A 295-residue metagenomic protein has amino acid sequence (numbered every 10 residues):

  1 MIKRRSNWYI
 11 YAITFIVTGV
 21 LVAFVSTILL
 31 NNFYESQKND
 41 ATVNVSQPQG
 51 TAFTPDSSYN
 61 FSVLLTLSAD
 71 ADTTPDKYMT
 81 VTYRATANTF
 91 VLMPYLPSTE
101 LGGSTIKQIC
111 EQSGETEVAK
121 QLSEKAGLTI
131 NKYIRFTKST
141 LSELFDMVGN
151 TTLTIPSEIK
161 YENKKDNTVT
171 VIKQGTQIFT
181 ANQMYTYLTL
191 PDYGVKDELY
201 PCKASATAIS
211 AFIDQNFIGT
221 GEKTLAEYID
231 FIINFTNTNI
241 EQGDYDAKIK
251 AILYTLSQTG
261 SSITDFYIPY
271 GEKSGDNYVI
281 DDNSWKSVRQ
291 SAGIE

Functional and structural regions predicted by a protein language model:
I2-M93: Entry/capping segment at the start of metal-dependent catalytic domains with acidic active-site entry clusters
P48, S62-L64, D70-T74, R84-T105 (+1 more regions): C-terminal solvent-exposed extensions
P48-T51, Y59-A69, D76-T80, S104-S123 (+2 more regions): N-terminal post-signal-peptidase region of extra-cytosolic proteins
D56-Y59, A71-T74, E111-T116, I134-K138 (+5 more regions): Solvent-exposed, acidic/flexible segments
S58-N60, T73-Y78, A87-L92, E117 (+4 more regions): Extracytoplasmic
K77, E115-S123, K138-S142, D146 (+6 more regions): Extracytoplasmic/secreted envelope proteins and their assembly/folding machinery, especially bacterial periplasmic
Q112-V171: Amphipathic, coiled-coil-like alpha-helical scaffolding segments used for oligomerization/assembly
D146-E227: Flexible, polar/acidic helix-loop-strand segments at domain edges
